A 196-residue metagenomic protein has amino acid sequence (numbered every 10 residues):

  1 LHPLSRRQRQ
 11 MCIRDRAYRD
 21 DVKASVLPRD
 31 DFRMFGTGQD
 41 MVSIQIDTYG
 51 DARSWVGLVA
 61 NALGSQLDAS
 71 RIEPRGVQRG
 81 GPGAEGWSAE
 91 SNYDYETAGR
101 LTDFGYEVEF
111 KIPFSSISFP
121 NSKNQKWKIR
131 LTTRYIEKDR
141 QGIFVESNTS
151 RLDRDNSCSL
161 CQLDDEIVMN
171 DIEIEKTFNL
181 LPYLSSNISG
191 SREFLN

Functional and structural regions predicted by a protein language model:
L1-I13: Single conserved hydrophobic/aromatic residue that forms the stacking wall/gate of nucleotide- or nucleobase-binding
Q10, R14-N196: Structural preference for beta-rich elements and adjacent junctions enriched in aromatics
